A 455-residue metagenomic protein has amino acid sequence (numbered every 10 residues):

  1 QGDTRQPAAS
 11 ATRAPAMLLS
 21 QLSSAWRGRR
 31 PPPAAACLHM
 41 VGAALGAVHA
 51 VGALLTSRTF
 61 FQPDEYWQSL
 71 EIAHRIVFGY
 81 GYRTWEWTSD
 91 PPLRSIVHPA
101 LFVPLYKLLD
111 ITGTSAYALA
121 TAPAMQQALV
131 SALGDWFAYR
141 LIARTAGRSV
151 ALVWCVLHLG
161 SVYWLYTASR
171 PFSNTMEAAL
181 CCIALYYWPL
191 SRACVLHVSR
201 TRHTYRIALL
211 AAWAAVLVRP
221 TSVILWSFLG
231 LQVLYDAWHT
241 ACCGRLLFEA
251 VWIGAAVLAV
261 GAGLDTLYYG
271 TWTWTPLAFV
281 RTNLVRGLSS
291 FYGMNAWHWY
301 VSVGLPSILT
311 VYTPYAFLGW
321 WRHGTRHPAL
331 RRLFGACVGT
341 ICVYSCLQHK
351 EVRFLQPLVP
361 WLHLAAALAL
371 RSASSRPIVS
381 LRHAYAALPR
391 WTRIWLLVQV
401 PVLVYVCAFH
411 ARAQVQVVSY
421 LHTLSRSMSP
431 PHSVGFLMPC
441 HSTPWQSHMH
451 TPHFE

Functional and structural regions predicted by a protein language model:
D3-G52, A143, F248-G254: Start-transfer (signal-anchor) and selected internal transmembrane alpha helices of multi-pass inner/ER membrane
L19-L22, Y186-A212, V223-L258, W320-W321 (+1 more regions): Perimembrane helix-loop-helix junctions
A36-A43, T114-A122, L129-L133, A138-S161 (+4 more regions): Transmembrane-helix signature of polytopic, membrane-embedded enzymes that assemble or transfer cell-envelope glycans
G42-G46, A255, A259, Y315 (+4 more regions): Signature aromatic-anchored transmembrane alpha helix within multi-pass, membrane-resident enzymes that catalyze glycan
A50, W154-V156, G160-A168, C182 (+3 more regions): Membrane-interface alpha helices of multi-pass inner-membrane proteins
Q62-P63, Y166-M176, V352: Short acidic/glycine- and proline-prone juxtamembrane loop motifs at membrane-interface regions of multi-pass membrane
A215-G293, H298, S302-Y315, F334 (+3 more regions): Membrane-lumen/periplasm interface segments of specific transmembrane helices in polyprenyl phosphate-linked
S380-E455: Membrane-embedded, lumen/periplasm-facing catalytic core of multi-pass transferases that use lipid-linked donors
